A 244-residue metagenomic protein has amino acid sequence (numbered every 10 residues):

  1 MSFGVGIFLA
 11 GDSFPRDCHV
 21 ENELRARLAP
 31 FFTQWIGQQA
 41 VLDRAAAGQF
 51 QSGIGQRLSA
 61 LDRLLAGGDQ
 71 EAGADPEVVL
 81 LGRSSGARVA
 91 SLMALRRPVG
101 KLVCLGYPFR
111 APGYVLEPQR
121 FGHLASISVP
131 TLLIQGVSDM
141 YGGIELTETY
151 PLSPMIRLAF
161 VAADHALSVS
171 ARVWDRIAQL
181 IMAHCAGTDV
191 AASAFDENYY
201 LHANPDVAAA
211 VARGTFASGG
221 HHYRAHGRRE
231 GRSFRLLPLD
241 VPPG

Functional and structural regions predicted by a protein language model:
S2-V79, R88-V89, R120: Serine-hydrolase catalytic machinery in alpha/beta-hydrolase-like enzymes
G11, V103-P112, G136, A163: Active-site nucleophile loop of the alpha/beta-hydrolase fold
P15, G48, A163-D175: Catalytic histidine-centered segment of alpha/beta-hydrolase-like enzymes
T33-I36, S153-L167: Catalytic histidine neighborhood in serine/cysteine hydrolases with alpha/beta-hydrolase-type architecture
L65-S126: Primarily recognizes the serine-hydrolase "nucleophile elbow" in alpha/beta-hydrolase and SGNH/GDSL folds
S126-S128, L133-Q135, D139: Short beta-strand/loop motif that positions the catalytic acidic residue of the alpha/beta-hydrolase fold
M140-L146: Conserved alpha/beta-hydrolase "acid-adjacent" motif
D189-G244: Charge-rich, low-complexity intrinsically disordered regions
